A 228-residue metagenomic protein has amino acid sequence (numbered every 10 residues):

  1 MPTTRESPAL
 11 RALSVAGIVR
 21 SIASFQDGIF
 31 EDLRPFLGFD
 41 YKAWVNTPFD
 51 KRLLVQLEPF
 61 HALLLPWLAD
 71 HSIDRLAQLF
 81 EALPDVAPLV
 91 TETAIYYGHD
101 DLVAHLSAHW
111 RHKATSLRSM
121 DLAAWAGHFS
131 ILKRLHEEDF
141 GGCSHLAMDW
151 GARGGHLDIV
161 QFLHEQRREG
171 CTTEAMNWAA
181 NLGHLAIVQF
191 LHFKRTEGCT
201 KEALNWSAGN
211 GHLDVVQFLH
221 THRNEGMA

Functional and structural regions predicted by a protein language model:
M1-A228: Ankyrin repeat (ANK) tandem alpha-helical domains that serve as protein-protein interaction scaffolds, prominent
